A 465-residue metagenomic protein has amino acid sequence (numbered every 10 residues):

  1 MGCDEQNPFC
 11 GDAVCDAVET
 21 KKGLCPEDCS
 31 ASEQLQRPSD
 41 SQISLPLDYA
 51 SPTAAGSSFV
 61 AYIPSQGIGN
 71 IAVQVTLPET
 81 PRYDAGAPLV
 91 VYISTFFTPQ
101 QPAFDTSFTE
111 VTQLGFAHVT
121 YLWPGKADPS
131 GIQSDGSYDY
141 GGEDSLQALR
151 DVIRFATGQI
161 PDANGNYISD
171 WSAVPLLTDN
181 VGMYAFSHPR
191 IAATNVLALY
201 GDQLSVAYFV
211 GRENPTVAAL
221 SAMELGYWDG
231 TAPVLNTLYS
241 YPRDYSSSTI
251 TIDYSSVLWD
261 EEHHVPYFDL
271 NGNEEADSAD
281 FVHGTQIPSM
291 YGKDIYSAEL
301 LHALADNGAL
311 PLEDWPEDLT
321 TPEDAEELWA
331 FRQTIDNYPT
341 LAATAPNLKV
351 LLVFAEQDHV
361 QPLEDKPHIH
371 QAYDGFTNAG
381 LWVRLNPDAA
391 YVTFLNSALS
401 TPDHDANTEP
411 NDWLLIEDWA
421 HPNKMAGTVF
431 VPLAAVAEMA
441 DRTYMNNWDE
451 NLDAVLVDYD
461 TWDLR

Functional and structural regions predicted by a protein language model:
M1-E33: Cysteine-rich modules of extracellular adhesion/ECM and protease-associated proteins
L35-G86: N-terminal cap/lid segment of alpha/beta-hydrolase-fold proteins
D84-F96: Short beta-strand element of the alpha/beta-hydrolase
F97-E110, F116-I153, N407-E409: Cap/lid segment of the alpha/beta-hydrolase catalytic domain
Y138-P175: Alpha/beta-hydrolase active-site loop
G165, A198, D202-A345, E356-H370 (+1 more regions): Accessory cap/linker subdomain of secreted extracellular hydrolases
A298, H302-T320, A325, A379-R465: C-terminal catalytic histidine-bearing segment of alpha/beta-hydrolase fold enzymes
L352-F354: Short beta-strand/loop motif that positions the catalytic acidic residue of the alpha/beta-hydrolase fold
